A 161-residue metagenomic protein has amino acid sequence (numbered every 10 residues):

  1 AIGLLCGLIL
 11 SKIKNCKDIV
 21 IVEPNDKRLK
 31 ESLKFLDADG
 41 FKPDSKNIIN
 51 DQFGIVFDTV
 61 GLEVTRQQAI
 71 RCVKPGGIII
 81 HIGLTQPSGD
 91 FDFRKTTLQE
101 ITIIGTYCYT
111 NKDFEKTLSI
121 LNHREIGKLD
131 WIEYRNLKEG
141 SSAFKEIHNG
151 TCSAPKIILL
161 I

Functional and structural regions predicted by a protein language model:
A1-P43: Mid-domain Rossmann-like dinucleotide-binding core that forms the NAD(H)/NADP(H) cofactor-binding site
K14, G61, K74-P75, C152: Short conserved AdoMet
V22-P24, T59, Y107: N-terminal Rossmann-fold cofactor-binding loop
A38-S45, Y134-E139: Short acidic-hydrophobic, aromatic-tinged amphipathic segments that line or gate anion-handling sites
N47-V56: A short acidic, Gly/Pro-enriched loop at the edge of an enzyme's catalytic core that lines a small-molecule cofactor
F57-T59, I161: Short, well-ordered coil/turn residues at beta-beta hairpins and beta-strand->alpha-helix junctions within
V64-H123, L160-I161: Glycine-rich phosphate-binding loop and adjacent beta-alpha segment of Rossmann(oid) nucleotide-cofactor-binding
Q67, N111, E115-I161: C-terminal hydrophobic helical "lid"/dimerization subdomain of Rossmann-like NAD(P)H-dependent oxidoreductases
